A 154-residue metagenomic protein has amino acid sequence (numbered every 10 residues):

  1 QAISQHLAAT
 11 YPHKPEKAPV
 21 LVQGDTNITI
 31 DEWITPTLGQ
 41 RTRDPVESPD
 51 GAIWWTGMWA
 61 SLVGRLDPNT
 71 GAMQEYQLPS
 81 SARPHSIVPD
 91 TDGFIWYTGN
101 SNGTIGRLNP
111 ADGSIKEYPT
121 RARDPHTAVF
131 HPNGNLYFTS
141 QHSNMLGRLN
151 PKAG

Functional and structural regions predicted by a protein language model:
Q1-K17, G51, G93: C-terminal capping alpha-helices of c-type cytochrome domains
L21-G39: A short helix->beta-strand "capping" segment at the edge of beta-propeller domains
D31-T35, A72-Q77, S114-P119: A short beta-strand motif characteristic of beta-propeller blades
L38-D50, S80-F94, R121-G134: Beta-rich, blade/repeat-based domains predominating in secreted/periplasmic proteins but also intracellular
I53-W59, I95-S101, L136-H142: Conserved beta-strand positions in repeat-built beta-propeller and related beta-rich domains
L62-R65, T104-R107, M145-R148: A short loop-to-beta-strand structural motif that recurs across blades of beta-propeller domains
L66, P89-D90, Y97-G99, L108: Repetitive, compositionally biased segments used for assembly/scaffolding
D67-G71, N109-G113, N150-G154: Short loop/turn segments that connect beta-strands within beta-propeller blades
